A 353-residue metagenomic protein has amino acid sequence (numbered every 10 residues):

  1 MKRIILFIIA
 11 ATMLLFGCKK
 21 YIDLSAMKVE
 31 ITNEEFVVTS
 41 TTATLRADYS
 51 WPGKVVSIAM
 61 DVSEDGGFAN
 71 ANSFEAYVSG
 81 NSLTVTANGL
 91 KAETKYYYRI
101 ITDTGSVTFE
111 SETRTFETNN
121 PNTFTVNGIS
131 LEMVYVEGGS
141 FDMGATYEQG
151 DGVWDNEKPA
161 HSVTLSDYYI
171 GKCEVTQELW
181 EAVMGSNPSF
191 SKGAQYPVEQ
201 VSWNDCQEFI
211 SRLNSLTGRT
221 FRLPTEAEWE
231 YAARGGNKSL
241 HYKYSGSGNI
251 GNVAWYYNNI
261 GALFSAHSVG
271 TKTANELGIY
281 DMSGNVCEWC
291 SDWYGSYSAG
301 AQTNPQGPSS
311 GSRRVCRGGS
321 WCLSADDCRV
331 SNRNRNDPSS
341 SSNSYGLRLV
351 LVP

Functional and structural regions predicted by a protein language model:
M1-A26: Bacterial Sec-dependent N-terminal signal peptides
K19-P121: Short, surface-exposed linear motifs at loops/turns and structural transition points
W51-P52, D65-F68, G105, G139-S140 (+8 more regions): Acidic glycine-/aspartate-rich tracts in secreted/extracellular proteins
F116, V136, F141-M143, I170 (+8 more regions): Bulky hydrophobic/aromatic "packing anchor" residues in well-ordered structure
N120-M143: GGW-centered surface loops in extracellular recognition modules
G128-I129, V153-N237, I260-D281, P353: Short aromatic-cysteine micro-motif
Q149-V163, N237, M282-P353: Surface-exposed recognition segments
I250-S283, S310, N334-S339: Short, well-ordered junction/capping motifs at the entry into regular secondary structure
